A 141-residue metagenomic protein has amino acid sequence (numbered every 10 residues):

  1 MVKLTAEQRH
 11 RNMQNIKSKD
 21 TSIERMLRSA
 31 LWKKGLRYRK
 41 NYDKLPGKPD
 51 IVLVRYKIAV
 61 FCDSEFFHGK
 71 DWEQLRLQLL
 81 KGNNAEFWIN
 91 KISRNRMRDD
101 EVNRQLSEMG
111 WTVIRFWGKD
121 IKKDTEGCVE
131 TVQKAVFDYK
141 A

Functional and structural regions predicted by a protein language model:
M1-R115, K119-A141: Nucleic-acid endo/exonuclease domains
